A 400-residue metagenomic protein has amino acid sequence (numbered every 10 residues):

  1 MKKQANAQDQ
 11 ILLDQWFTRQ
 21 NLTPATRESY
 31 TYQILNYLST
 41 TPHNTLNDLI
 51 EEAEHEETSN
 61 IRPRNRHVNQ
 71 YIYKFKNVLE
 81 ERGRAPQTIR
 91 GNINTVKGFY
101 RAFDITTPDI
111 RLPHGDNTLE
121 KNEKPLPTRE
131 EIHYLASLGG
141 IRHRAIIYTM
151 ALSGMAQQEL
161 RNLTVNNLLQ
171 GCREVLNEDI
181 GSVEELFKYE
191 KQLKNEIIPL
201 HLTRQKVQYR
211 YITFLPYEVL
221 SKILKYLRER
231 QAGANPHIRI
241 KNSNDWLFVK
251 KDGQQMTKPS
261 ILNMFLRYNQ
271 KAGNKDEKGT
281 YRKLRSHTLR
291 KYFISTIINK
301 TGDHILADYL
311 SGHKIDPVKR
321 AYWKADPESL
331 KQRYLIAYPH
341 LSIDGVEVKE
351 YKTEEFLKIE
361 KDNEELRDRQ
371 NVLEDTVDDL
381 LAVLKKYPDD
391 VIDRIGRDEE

Functional and structural regions predicted by a protein language model:
I11-A25, T31-N122: N-terminal core-binding DNA-recognition domain of tyrosine recombinases/integrases
R66, N117-Y134, K188-K191, V207-E218 (+2 more regions): DNA breakage-rejoining catalytic core of tyrosine-based enzymes
R129-Q158: Basic, Lys/Arg- and aromatic-enriched nucleic-acid-binding interface segment
L163-K222: Conserved tyrosine-mediated DNA breakage-rejoining catalytic core shared by Y-recombinases
L215-T280: Active-site/catalytic core of tyrosine-dependent DNA strand-transfer enzymes
P236, L262-Y309, H313-D316: Short, basic (Lys/Arg/His-rich) helix/loop patches that form interaction surfaces in the mid-to-C-terminal regions
S311-D362: Catalytic-site neighborhood detector that most strongly recognizes the C-terminal catalytic loop/helix of tyrosine
V348-D398: Long, leucine- and charge-enriched amphipathic alpha-helices that form heptad-repeat coiled-coil/leucine-zipper-like
